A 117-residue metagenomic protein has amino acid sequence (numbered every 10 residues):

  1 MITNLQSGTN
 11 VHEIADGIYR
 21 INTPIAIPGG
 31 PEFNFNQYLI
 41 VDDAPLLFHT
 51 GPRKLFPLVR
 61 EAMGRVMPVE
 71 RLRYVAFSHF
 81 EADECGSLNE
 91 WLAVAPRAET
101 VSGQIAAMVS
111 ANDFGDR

Functional and structural regions predicted by a protein language model:
M1-T3, A26-P31, S110-R117: Short, solvent-exposed secondary-structure boundary motifs
N4-R65: Conserved beta-strand hairpin/beta-sheet module of binuclear metal-dependent hydrolase folds, prominently
L55, G64-R117: Active-site HxH/HxHxD metal-binding segment of metal-dependent hydrolases
